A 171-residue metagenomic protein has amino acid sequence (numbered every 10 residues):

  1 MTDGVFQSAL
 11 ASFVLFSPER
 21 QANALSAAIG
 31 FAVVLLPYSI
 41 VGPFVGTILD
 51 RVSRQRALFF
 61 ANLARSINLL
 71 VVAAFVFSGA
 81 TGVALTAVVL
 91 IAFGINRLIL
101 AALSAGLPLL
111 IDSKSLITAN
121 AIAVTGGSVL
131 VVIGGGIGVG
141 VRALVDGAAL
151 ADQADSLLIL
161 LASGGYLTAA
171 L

Functional and structural regions predicted by a protein language model:
M1-L171: Alpha-helical transmembrane-bundle signature of multi-pass membrane transport and export proteins
